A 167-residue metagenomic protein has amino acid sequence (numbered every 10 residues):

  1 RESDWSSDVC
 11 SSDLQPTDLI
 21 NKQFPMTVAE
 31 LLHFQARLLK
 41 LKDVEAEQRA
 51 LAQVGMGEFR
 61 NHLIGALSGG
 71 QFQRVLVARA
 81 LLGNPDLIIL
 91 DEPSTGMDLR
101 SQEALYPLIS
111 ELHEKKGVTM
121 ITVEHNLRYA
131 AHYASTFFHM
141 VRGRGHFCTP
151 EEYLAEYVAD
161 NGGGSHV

Functional and structural regions predicted by a protein language model:
R1-C10: Single conserved hydrophobic/aromatic residue that forms the stacking wall/gate of nucleotide- or nucleobase-binding
V44-F59: Conserved ABC ATPase "signature" region
L63-L67: Conserved ABC ATPase signature
N84: Conserved catalytic motifs of ABC-family nucleotide-binding domains
I88-D91: Catalytic Walker B motif of ABC-type/P-loop ATPase nucleotide-binding domains
E124-H125: H-loop/switch region of ABC-family ATPase nucleotide-binding domains
T136-P150: H-loop (His-switch) and adjacent beta-strand-loop-beta switch element of ABC-type ATPase nucleotide-binding domains
